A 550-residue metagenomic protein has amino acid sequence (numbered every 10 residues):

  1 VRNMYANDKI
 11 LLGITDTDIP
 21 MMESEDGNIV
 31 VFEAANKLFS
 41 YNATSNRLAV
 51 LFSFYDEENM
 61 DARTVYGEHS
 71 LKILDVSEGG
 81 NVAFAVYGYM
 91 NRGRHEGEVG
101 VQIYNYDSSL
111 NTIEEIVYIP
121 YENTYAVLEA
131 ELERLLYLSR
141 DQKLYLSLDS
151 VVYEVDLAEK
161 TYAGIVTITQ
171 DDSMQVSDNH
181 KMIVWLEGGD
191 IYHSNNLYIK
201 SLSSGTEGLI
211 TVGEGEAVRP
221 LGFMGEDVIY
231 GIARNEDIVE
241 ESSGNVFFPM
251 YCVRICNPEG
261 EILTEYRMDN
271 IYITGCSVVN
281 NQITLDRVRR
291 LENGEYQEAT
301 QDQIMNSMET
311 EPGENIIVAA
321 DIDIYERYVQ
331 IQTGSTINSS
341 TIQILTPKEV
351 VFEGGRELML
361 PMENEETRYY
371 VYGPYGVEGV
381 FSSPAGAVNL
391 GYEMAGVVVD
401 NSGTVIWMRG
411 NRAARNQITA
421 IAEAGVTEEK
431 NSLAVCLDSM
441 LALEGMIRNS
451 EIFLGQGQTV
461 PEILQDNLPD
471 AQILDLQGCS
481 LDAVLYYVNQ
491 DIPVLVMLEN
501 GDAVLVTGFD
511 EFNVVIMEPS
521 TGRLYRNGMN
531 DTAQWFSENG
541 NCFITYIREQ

Functional and structural regions predicted by a protein language model:
V1-I14, K37-V65, G93-A126, S147-T167 (+3 more regions): Surface-exposed loop/turn elements that mediate protein-protein interactions on large endomembrane-trafficking
K9-M22, E58-V76, Y121-L136, I168-D178 (+2 more regions): Repeated scaffold domains used in trafficking and secretory/extracellular systems, primarily beta-propellers
D26, A34-A35, T44, G97 (+7 more regions): Short loop/turn segments that connect beta-strands within the blades of beta-propeller domains, predominantly WD40
V30, V82-A83, L144, M182-I183 (+1 more regions): Hydrophobic beta-strand positions that form the internal "hydrophobic ladder" of WD40/Gbeta-like beta-propeller blades
F32-E33, A85-Y87, S147, L186 (+3 more regions): Residue-level marker for isolated small/hydroxyl-bearing positions within beta-strands of beta-sheet-rich domains
E133-R134, D141-K143, D149-T161, D171-Q175 (+1 more regions): Long, K/E/R/D-enriched contiguous segments that form extended
Q175-M182, L186, I191-Y192, G215-S243 (+1 more regions): Loop/turn-rich, solvent-exposed surfaces of beta-rich toroidal or solenoidal domains
N416-Q550: Conserved active-site-adjacent core of cysteine acyl-enzyme catalytic domains
